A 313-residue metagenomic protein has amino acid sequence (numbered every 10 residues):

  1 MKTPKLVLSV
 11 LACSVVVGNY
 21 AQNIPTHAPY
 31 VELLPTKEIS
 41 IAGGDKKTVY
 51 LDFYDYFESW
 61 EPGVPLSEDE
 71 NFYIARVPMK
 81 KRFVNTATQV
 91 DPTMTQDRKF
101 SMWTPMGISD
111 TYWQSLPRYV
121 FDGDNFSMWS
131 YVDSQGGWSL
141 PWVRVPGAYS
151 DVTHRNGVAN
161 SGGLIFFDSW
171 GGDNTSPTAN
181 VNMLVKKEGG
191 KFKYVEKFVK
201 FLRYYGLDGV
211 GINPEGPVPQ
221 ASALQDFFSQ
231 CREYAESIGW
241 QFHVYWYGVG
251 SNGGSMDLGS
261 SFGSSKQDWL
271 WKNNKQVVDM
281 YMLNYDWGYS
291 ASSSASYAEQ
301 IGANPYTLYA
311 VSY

Functional and structural regions predicted by a protein language model:
M1-N23: Bacterial Sec-dependent N-terminal signal peptides
L8-V10, T95, A303: A generic structural signal for short, non-catalytic loop/turn and secondary-structure boundary residues
C13, Y234-G239, Y297-G302: Alpha-helix termini
A21-W129, W240-F242: N-terminal module-boundary/linker segments of secreted carbohydrate-active enzymes
N85-P92, D268, A295-I301: Intrinsically disordered, low-complexity boundary segments flanking structured domains
T93-S293: Chitinase-like catalytic core of GlcNAc-active glycosidases
M280, W287-Y313: Substrate-binding and catalytic surfaces of secreted/luminal carbohydrate-active proteins
